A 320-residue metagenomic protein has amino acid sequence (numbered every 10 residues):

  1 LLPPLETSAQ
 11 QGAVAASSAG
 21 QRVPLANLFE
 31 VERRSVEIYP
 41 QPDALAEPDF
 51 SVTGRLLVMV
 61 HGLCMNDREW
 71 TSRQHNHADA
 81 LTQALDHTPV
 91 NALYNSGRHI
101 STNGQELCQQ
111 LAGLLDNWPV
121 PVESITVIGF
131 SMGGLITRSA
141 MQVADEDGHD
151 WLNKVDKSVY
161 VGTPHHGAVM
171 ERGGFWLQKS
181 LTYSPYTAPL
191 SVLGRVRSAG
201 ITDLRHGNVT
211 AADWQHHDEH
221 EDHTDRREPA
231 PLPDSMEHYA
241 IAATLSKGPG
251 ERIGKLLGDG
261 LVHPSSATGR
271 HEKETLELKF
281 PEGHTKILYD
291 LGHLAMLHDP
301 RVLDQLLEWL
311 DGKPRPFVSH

Functional and structural regions predicted by a protein language model:
L1-H75, D79, H87-N91, P300 (+1 more regions): Flexible, membrane-associating and regulatory peripheral segments of lipid-active enzymes
S8-A9, Q142-H320: Helical cap/lid subdomain of alpha/beta-hydrolase-fold lipid enzymes that gates access to the catalytic pocket
G54-L56, S124-T126, K157: Structural motif
G62, S131, G162: Catalytic nucleophile serine of serine hydrolases, specifically the conserved "nucleophile elbow" pentapeptide
R68-R73, S96-L107, M132, H298 (+1 more regions): Phosphate/oxyanion-binding active-site loops and adjacent basic polyanion-contact surfaces
R98-N117, V127: Alpha/beta-hydrolase active-site loop
C108, R138-Q142: Short, hydrophobic alpha-helix immediately C-terminal to the catalytic nucleophile
I128-T137: Gly/Ala-rich beta-loop-alpha elbow adjacent to hydrolase catalytic centers
